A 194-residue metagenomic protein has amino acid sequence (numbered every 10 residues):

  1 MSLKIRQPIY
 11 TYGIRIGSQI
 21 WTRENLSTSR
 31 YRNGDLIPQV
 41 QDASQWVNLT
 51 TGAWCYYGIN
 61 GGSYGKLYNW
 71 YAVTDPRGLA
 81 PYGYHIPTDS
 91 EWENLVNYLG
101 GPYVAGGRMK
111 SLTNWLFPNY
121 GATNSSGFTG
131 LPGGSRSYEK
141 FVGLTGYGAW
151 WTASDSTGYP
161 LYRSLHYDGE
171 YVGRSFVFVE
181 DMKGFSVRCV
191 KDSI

Functional and structural regions predicted by a protein language model:
M1-I194: Conserved positions within compact, well-structured domain cores
